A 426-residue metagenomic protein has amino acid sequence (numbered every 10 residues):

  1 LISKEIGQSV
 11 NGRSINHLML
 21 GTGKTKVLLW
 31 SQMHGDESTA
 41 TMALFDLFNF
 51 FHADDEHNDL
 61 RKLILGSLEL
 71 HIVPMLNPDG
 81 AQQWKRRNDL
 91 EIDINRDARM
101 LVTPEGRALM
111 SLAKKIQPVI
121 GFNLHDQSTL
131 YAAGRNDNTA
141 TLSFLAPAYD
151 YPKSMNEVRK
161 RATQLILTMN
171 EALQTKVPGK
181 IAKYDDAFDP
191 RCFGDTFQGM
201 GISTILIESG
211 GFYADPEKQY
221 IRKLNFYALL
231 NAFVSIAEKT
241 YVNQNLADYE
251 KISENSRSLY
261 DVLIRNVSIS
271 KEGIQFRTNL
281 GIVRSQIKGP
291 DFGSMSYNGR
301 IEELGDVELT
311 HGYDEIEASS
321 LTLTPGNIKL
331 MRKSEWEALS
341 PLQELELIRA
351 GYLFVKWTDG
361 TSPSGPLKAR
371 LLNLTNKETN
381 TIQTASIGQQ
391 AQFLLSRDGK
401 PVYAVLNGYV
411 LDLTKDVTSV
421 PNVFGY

Functional and structural regions predicted by a protein language model:
L1-I15: Short glycine- and acidic-rich boundary segments immediately preceding or forming the N-terminal edge of structured
S3, H17, I72, G121 (+1 more regions): Conserved beta-strand scaffold positions in the cores of enzyme catalytic domains, especially in NTP/NDP-utilizing
I6, D54, N58, Y426: Catalytic-site microenvironment of enzymes that process N-acetyl-hexosamine-containing cell-wall polysaccharides
G12, A81, C192-T196: Short beta-strand/turn micro-motifs at beta-sheet edges
N16-H17, L28-W30, I94-N95, L206-E208: Active-site-proximal beta-strand elements of phosphoester/diester hydrolases
M19-T22: Active-site beta-strand termini and strand-to-loop segments that position acidic
K24-K26, M33, S38-N170, G179: Active-site/substrate-binding loop(s) of hydrolase catalytic cores
L145-S154, A162-Y426: C-terminal accessory segments enriched in acidic
